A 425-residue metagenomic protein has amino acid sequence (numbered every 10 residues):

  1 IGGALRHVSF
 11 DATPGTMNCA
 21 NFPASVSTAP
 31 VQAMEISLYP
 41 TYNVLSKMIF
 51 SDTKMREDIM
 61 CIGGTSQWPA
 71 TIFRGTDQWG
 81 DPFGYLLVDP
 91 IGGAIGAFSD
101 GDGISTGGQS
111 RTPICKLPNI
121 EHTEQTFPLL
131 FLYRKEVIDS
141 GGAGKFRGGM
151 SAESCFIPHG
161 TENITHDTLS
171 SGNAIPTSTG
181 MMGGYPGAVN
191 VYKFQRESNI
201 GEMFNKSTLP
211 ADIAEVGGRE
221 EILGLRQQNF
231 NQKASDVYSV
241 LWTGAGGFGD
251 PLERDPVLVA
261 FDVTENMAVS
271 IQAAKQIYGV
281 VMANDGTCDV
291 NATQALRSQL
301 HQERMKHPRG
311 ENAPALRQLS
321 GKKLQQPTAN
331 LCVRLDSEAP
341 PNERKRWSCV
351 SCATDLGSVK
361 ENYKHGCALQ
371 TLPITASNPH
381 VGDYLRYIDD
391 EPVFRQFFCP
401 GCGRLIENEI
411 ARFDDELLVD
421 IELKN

Functional and structural regions predicted by a protein language model:
I1-R317: Glycine/proline-enriched, intrinsically flexible loops and inter-domain linkers
G15, A245, A353-T354, F413: Conserved beta-strand elements of beta-rich interaction domains across eukaryotes, especially beta-propellers
V191-I200, F204-T208, V381-G401: A short, charged
G310-C332, Y363-Y384: Short, charged low-complexity linear segments at domain edges
L324-S348, R386-V393: Short, flexible, mixed-charge glycine/proline-rich loop motifs that serve as phosphate/nucleic-acid-contacting
R344-Y363, F394-F398, I406: Short, structured motif recognition centered on aromatic/hydrophobic residues
T354-P392, R412-F413, L418-V419: Short recognition patches in nucleic-acid-associated and regulatory proteins
D390-N425: Short, compact, well-ordered microdomains
